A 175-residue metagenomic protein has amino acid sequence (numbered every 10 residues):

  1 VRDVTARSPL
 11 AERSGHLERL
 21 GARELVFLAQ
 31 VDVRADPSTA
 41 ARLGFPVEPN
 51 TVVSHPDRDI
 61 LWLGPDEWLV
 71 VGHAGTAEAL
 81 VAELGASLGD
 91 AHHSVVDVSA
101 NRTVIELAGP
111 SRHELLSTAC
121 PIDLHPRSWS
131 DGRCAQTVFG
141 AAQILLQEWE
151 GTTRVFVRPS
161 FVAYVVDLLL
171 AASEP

Functional and structural regions predicted by a protein language model:
V1-P175: Basic, glycine/lysine-rich polyanion-binding surfaces/domains
